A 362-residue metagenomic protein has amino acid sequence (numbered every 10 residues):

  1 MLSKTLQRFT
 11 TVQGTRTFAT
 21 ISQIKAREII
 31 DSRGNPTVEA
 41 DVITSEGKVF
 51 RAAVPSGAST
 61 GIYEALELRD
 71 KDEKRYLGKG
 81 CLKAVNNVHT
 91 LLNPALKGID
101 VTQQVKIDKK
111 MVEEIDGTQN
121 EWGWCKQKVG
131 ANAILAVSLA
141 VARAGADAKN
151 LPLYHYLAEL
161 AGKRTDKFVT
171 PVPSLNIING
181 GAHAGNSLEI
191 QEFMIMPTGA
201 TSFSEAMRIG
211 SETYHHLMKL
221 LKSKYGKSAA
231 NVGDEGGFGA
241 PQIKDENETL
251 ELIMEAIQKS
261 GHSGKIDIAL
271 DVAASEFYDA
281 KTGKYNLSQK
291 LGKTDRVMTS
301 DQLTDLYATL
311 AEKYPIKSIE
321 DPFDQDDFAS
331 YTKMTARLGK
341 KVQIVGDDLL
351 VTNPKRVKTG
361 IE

Functional and structural regions predicted by a protein language model:
M1-T20: N-terminal mitochondrial targeting presequence
A19-I62: Structured beta-strand/loop patches that form or line metal/cofactor-binding pockets in enzymes
D31-S32, W122-V141, P173-G185, V232-G233: Glycine/serine-rich anion-binding loops at beta->alpha junctions that coordinate negatively charged ligand groups
P55-L151, L160, M207: Metal- or metallocofactor-binding catalytic centers and their adjacent structured scaffolds across diverse enzyme
Y63, G162-R164, F168-G233: Mobile "lid/hinge" segments at catalytic clefts and subdomain interfaces of large enzymes
T102-I107, K126, L153-Y154, K219-G237 (+2 more regions): Flexible, glycine/charged-enriched surface loops at secondary-structure junctions
A229, E246-E362: Catalytic core of soluble alpha/beta enzymes
